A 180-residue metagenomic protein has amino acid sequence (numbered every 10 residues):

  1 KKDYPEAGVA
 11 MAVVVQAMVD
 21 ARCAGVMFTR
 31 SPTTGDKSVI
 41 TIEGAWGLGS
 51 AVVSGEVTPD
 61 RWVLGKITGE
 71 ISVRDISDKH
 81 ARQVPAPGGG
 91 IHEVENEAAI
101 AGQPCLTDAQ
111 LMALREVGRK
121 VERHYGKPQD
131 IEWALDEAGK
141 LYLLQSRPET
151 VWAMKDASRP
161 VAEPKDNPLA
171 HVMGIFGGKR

Functional and structural regions predicted by a protein language model:
K1-R180: Conserved mixed alpha/beta core segments that line enzyme active sites in large multi-domain catalysts
